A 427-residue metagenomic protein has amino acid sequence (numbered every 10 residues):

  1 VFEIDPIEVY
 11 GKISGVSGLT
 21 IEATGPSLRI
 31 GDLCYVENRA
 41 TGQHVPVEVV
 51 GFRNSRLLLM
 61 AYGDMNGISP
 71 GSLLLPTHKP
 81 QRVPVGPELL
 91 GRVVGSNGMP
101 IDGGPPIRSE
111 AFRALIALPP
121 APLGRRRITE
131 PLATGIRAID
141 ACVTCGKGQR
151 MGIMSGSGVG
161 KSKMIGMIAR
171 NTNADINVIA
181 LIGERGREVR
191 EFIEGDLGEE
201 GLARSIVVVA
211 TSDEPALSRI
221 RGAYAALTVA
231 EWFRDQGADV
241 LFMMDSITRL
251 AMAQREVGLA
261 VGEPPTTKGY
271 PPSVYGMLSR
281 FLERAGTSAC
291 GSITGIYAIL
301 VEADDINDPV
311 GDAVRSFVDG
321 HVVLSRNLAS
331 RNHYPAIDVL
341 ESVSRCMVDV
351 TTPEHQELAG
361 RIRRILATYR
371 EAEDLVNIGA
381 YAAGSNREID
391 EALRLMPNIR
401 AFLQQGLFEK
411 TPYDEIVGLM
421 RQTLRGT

Functional and structural regions predicted by a protein language model:
V1-T134: Acidic-enriched and Gly/Ser
S72-L74, E88, I101-Q149, S162-M167 (+2 more regions): P-loop NTPase nucleotide-binding/switch module
A141-V143, G148-T427: P-loop NTPase catalytic core
